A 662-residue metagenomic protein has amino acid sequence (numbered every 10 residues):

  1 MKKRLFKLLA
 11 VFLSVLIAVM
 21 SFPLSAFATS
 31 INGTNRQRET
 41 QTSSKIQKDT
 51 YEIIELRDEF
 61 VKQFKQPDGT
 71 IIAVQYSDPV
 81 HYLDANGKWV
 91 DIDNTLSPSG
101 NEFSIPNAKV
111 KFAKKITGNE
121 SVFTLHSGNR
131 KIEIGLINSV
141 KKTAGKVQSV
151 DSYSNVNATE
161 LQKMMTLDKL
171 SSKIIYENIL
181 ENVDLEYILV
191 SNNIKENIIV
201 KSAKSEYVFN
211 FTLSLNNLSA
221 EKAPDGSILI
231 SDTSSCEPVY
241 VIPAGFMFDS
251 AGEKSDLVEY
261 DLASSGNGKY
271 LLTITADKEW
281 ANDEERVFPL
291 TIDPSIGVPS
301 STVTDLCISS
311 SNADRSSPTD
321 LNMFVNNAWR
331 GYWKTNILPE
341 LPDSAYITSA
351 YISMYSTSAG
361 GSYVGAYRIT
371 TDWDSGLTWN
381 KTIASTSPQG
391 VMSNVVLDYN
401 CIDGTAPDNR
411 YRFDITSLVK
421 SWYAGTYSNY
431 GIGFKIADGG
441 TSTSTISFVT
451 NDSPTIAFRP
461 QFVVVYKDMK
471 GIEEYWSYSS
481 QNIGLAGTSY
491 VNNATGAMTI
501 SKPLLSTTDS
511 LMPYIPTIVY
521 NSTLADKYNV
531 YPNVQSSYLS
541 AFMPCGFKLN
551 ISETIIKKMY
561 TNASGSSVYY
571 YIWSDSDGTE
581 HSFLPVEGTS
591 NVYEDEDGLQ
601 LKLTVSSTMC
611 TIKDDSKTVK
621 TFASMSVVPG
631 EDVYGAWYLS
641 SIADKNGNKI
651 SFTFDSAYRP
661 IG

Functional and structural regions predicted by a protein language model:
R4-K7, F27-A85, I174, E181 (+2 more regions): Intrinsically disordered, low-complexity segments enriched in small residues
A18-F27: C-terminal segment of classical bacterial N-terminal signal peptides
T29-G297: Residues that cap or anchor secondary-structure elements
V190-V200, C307-A359, T499: A short beta-strand-loop element at or near the start of a globular domain
L215-E221, M354-Y363, G440-T441: Extended, low-complexity, turn-rich repeat/linker tracts enriched in Gly/Pro/Ser/Thr and Asp/Glu that occur
I242, S300, S356-A424, S428-Y430: Beta-strand-rich interaction/scaffold domains
T291-E340, R368, D374, N380 (+3 more regions): Flexible, small-residue-rich N-terminal segments that precede or flank a structured functional core
S606-C610, T618, S626-S641, N646-N648 (+1 more regions): A short glycine-rich beta-turn/N-cap micro-motif
